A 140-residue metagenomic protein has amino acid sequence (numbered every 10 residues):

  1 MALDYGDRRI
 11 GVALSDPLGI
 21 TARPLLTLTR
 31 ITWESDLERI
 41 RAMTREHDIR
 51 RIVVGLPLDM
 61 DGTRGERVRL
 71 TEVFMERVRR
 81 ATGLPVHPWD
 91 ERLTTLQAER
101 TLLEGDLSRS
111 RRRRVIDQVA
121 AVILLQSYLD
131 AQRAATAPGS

Functional and structural regions predicted by a protein language model:
M1-L3, D7-S140: Phosphate- and other anionic-substrate recognition elements at nucleic-acid/protein interfaces
